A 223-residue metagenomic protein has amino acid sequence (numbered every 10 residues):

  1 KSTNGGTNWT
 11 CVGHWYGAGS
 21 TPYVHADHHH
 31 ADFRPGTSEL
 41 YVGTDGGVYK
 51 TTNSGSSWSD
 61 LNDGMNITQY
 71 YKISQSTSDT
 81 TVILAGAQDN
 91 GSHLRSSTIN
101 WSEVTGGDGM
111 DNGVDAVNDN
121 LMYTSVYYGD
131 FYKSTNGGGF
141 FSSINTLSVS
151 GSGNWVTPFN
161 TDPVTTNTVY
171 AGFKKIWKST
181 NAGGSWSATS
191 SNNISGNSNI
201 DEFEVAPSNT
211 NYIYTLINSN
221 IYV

Functional and structural regions predicted by a protein language model:
K1-V223: Beta-propeller blade termini and top-face loops
